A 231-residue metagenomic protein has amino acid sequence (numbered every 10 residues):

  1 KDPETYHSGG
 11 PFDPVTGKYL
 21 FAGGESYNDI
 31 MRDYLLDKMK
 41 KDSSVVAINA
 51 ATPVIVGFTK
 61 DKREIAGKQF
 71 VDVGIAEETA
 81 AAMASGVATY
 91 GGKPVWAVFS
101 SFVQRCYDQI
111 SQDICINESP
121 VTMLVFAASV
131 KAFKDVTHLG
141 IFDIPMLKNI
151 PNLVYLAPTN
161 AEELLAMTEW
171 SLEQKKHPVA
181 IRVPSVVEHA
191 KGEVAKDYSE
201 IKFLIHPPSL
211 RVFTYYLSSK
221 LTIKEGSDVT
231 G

Functional and structural regions predicted by a protein language model:
K1-R182, V187-E188, L210: Thiamine diphosphate
G91, K176, Y198-S209, Y216 (+1 more regions): Long hydrophobic segments that form regular secondary structure
K148, K224-E225: Short, flexible turn/loop "capping" segments at secondary-structure junctions
V187-L204, F213, L221: Aromatic-enriched
